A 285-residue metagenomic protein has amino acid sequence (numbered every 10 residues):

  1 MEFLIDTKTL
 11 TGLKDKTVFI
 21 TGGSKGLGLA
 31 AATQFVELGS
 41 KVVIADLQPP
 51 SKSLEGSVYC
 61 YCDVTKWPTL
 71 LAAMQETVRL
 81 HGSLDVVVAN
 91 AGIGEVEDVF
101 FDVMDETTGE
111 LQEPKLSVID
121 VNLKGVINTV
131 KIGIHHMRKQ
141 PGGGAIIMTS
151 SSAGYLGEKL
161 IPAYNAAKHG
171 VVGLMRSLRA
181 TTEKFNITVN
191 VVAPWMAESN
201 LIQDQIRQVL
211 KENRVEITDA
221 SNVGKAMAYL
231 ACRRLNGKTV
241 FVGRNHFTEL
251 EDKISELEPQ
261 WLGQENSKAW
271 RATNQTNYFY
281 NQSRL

Functional and structural regions predicted by a protein language model:
D6-V42: Canonical Rossmann dinucleotide-binding motif of NAD(H)/NADP(H)-dependent dehydrogenases/reductases, specifically
C62-A72: The beta1-alpha1 cofactor-binding region of Rossmann-like NAD(H)/NADP(H)-dependent oxidoreductases
G94-L116, L160-A163: Conserved mid-core segment of classical short-chain dehydrogenase/reductases
V130, A167: Active-site helix of classical SDR
S151: Residue(s) in the substrate-gating loop at a strand-loop-helix junction that position the organic substrate next
L156, S177-I187, M196, R234: Active-site-adjacent segment of SDR/Rossmann-fold oxidoreductases
V191, R207-Q260, E265-R284: C-terminal helical subdomain
